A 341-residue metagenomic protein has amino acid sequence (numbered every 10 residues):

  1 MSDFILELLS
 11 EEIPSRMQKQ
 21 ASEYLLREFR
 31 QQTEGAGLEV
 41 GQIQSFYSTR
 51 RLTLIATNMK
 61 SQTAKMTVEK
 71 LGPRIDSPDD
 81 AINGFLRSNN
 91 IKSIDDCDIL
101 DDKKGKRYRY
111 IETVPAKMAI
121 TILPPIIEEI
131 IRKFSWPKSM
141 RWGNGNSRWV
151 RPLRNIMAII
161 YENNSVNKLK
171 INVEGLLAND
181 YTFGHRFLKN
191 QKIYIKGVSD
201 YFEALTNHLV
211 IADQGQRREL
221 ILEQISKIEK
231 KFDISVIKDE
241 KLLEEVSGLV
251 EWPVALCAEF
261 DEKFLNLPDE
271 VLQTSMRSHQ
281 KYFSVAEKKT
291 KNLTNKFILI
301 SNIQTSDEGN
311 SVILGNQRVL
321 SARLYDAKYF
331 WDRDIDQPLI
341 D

Functional and structural regions predicted by a protein language model:
M1-N292, N302-Q304, V319: Long, basic N-terminal domains or extensions that often function in RNA/ssDNA interaction or organelle/cellular
S284-D341: Function-dense linear segments that define catalytic or interfacial modules in macromolecule-processing proteins
